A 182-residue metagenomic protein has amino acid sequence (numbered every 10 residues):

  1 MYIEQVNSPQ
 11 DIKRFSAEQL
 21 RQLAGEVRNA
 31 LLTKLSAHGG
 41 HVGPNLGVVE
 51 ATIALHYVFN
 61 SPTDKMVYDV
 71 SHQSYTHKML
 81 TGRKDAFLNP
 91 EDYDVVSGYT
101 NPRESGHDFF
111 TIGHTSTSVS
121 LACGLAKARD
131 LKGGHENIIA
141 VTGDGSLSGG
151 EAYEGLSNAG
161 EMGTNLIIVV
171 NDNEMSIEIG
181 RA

Functional and structural regions predicted by a protein language model:
M1-K34: Cofactor-/ligand-binding subdomain signature composed of acidic, glycine-rich, tryptophan-containing flexible loops
S8-K13, L32-G40, E104-T111: Glycine- and acidic
L31, F59, A159, N173-E174: A generic secondary-structure signal for well-formed alpha-helical elements
H41-M162: Cofactor-binding active-site loop characterized by glycine-rich and histidine/acidic residues
S74-Y75, E174-I177: Short gly/pro/ser/thr-enriched loop/turn and capping motifs at secondary-structure boundaries
G145, D172-M175: Short beta-alpha junction loops
L166-V169: Short hydrophobic alpha-helical runs that function as membrane-insertion/retention elements
A182: Conserved small/polar residues in nucleotide/adenosyl-binding loops
